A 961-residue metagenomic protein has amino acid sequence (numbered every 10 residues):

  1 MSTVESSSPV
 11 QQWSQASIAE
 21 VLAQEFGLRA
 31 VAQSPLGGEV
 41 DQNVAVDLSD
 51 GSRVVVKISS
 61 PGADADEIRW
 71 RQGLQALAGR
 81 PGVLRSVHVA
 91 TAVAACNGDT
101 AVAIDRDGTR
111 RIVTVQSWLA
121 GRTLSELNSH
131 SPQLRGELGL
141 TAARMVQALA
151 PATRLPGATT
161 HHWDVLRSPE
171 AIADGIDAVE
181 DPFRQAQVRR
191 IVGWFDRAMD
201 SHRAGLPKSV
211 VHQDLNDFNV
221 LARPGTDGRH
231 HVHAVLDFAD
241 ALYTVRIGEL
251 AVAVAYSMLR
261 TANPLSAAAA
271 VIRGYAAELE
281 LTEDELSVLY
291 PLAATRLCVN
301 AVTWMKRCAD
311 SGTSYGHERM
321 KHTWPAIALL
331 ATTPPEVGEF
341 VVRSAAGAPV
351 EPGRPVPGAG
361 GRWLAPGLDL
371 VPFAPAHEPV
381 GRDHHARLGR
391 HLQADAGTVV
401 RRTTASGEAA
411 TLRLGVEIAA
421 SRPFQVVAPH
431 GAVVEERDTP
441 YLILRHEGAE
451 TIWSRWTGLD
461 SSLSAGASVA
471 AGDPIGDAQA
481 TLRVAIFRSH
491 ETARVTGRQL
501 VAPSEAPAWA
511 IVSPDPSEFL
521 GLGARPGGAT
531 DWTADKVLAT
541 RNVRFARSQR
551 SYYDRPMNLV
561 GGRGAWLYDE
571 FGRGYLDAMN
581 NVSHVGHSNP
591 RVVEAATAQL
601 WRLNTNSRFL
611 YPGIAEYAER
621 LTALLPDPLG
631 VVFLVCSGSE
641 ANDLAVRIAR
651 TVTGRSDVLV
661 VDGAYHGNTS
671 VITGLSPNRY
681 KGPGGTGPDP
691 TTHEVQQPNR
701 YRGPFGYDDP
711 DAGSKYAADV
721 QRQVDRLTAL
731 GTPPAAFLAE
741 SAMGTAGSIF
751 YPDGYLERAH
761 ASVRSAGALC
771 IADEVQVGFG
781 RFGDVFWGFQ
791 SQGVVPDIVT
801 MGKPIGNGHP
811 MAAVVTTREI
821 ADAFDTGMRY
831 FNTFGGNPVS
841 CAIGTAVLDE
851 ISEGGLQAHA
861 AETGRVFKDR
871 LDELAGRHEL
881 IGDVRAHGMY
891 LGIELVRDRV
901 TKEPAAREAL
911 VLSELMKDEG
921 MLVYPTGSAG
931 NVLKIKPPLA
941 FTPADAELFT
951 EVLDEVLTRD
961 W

Functional and structural regions predicted by a protein language model:
T3-S6, A178, N300-P352: ATP/Mg2+ or Mg2+-diphosphate-binding catalytic cores that bind nucleotide phosphates or diphosphates via glycine-rich
S14-L22, P151-L155, E170-Q213, R223-D227 (+1 more regions): An alpha-helical support segment within catalytic cores of ATP-dependent transferases
E39-L48, V55-V56, A92, D196-G248: Active-site acidic catalytic loop and adjacent metal/ATP-binding pocket of ATP-dependent phosphoryl transfer enzymes
I58-R110, L127, P132-G136: A conserved alpha-helical element in kinase catalytic cores
C96, S125-R184, L206-K208, I486 (+3 more regions): A cross-family kinase active-site recognition segment
R246-E280, A294-G312: Active-site activation/catalytic loop segments of kinase-like enzymes and analogous catalytic loops in related
G347-P440, A470-A471, A506-G528: Surface-exposed, glycine-biased beta-strand/turn segments
G527-W961: Conserved N-terminal phosphate-binding loop of PLP-dependent enzymes in the Aspartate aminotransferase
